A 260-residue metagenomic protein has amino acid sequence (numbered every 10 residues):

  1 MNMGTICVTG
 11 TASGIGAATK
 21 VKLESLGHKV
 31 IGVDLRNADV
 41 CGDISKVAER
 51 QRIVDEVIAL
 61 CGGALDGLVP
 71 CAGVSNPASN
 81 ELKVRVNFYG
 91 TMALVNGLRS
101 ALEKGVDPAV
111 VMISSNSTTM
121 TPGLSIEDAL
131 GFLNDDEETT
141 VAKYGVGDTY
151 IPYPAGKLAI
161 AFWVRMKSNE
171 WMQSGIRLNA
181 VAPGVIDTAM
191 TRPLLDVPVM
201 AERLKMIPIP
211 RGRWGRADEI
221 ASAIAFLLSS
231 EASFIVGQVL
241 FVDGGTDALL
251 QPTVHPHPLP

Functional and structural regions predicted by a protein language model:
A12, G16-V21: N-terminal Rossmann NAD(P)H-binding glycine-rich loop of SDR-like oxidoreductase domains
L35-R50: Rossmann-fold cofactor-recognition segment
S75-P77, E81, E103-S174, V185-I186: Catalytic loop of short-chain dehydrogenase/reductase
A93, T149-P154, L158-A161, A180 (+3 more regions): C-terminal helical subdomain
M172, R177, I235-G237: Short, small/polar-rich loop/turn modules that mediate ligand/substrate recognition or access, typified
A182-P193: Short, flexible catalytic-loop segment of classical short-chain dehydrogenase/reductase
V236-P260: Short C-terminal tail/terminal secondary-structure segment of NAD(P)H-dependent dehydrogenase/reductase domains
